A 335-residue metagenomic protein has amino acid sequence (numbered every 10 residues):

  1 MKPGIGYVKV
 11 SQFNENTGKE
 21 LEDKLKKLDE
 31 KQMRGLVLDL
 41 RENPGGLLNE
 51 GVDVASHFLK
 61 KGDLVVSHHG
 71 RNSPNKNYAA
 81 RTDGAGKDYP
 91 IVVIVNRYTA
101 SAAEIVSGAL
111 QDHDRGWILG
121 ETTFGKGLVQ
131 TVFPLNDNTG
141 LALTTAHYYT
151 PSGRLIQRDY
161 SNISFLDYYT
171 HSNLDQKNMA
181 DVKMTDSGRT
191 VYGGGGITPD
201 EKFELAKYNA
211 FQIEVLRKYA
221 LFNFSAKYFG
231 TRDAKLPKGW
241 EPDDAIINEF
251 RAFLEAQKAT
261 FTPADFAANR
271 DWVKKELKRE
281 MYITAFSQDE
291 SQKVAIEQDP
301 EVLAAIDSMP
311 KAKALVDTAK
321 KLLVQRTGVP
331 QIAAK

Functional and structural regions predicted by a protein language model:
M1-N136, H147: Cleft-lining beta-strand/loop regions that shape enzyme active-site pockets
Q12, R97, T122, T145-Y149 (+4 more regions): A broadly conserved detector of short glycine/acidic/proline-rich loop/turn motifs that flank catalytic sites and bind
E15-T17, P74-K76, P151-S152, F165-D167 (+1 more regions): A short local loop/turn or secondary-structure capping micro-motif enriched for an aromatic residue
T17-K24, E50-V54, K61, A102-A109 (+9 more regions): Stable alpha-helical elements in mature extracytoplasmic
A55-S56, D83-Y89, D137-L141, Y282-A285 (+2 more regions): Short, charged low-complexity intrinsically disordered segments located at boundaries of structured domains
A102, D114-R115, L119-E121, G125-M184: Polar, glycine-rich mid-to-C-terminal structural blocks that act as macromolecule-binding/assembly scaffolds
L155-K335: Conserved functional hotspot residues or short segments at active or partner-binding sites across diverse domains
